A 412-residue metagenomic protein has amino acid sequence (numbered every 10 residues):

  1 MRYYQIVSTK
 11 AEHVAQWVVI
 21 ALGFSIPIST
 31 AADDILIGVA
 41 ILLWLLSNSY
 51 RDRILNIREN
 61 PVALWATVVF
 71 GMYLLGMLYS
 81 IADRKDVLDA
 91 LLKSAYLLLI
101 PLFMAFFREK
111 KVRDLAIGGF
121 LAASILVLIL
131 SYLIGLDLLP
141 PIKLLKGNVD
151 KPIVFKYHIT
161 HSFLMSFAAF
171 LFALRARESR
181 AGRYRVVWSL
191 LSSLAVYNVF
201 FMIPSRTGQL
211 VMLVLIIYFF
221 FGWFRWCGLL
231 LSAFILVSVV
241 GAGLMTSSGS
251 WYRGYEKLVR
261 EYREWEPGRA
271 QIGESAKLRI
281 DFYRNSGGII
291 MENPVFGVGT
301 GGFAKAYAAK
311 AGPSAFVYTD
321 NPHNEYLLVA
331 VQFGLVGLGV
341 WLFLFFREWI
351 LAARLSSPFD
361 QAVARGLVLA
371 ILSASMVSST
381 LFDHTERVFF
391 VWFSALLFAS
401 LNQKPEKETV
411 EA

Functional and structural regions predicted by a protein language model:
M1-L88, R108-D114, G118, R175-V186 (+2 more regions): Transmembrane signal-anchor hairpin modules in multi-pass inner-membrane enzymes, especially those that act on
D33-W44, D89-P101, I159-R175, T207-F219 (+3 more regions): Hydrophobic core segments of transmembrane alpha-helices in multi-pass, intramembrane catalytic enzymes
G38-L45, L344, A364-M376, T380-A412: Transmembrane alpha-helices of multi-pass inner-membrane enzymes
R84-D89, I153-H158, F201-V211, T319-N324 (+1 more regions): Membrane-interface catalytic loops of GT-C/OST-like multi-pass glycosylation enzymes that act
D114-K146, V154-F224, V239-T246, L351 (+1 more regions): Alpha-helical transmembrane segments of multi-pass inner-membrane proteins
M202, W223-A270, R284-E292, T300: A membrane-periplasm/extracellular boundary helix in multi-pass inner-membrane enzymes that assemble envelope glycans
R269-R284, G288-F333: Long extracytoplasmic/lumenal interhelical loops at the membrane interface of multi-pass membrane proteins
Q332-L372: Hydrophobic transmembrane alpha-helices and their immediate junctions
